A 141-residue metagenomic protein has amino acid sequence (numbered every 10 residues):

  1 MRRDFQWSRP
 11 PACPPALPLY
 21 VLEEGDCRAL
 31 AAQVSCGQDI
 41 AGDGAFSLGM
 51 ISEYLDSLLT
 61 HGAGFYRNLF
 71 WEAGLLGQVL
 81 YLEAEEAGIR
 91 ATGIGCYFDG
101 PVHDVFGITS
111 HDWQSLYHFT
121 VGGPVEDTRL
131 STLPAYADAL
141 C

Functional and structural regions predicted by a protein language model:
M1-C141: Acidic, surface-exposed loops and disordered segments
